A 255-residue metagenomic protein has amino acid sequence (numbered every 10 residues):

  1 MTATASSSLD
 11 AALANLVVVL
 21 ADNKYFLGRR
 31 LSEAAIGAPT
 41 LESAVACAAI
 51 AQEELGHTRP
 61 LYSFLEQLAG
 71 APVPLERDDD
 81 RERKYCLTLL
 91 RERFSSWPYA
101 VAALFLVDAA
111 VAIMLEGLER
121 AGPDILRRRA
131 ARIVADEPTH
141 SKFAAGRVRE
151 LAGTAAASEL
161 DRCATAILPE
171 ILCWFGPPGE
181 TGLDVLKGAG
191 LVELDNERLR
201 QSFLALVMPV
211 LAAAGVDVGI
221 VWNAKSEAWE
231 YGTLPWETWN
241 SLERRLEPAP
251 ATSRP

Functional and structural regions predicted by a protein language model:
T2-V18, D78-L104, T154, I167-E193: Acidic/His metal-coordination segments adjacent to aromatic residues that form catalytic metal sites in metalloenzymes
S8-A38, E92-A121, F175-G179, L246 (+1 more regions): Alpha-helical bundle segments that constitute or directly flank the non-heme di-iron/ferroxidase center
A11-V19, I36-H57, A100, I125-T139: Alpha-helical scaffold segments that form or flank carboxylate-/histidine-based iron centers
N15, G117, K142, R147 (+2 more regions): Domain-scale activation on soluble regions of proteins
D22-Y25, Q52-R59, F105-A109, A131 (+4 more regions): Generic structural signal for well-ordered, non-transmembrane alpha-helical segments in soluble/cytosolic regions
E33-V45, M114-R132, G146-D161, T181-G182 (+1 more regions): Inter-helical turn/loop segments and adjacent helix faces that build the functional surface of alpha-helical bundle
A51-D79, A144-R149: Conserved alpha-helical segments that form or flank metal/cofactor-binding pockets of metalloenzymes
S158-P255: Extended, helix-rich structural scaffolds rather than catalytic motifs
